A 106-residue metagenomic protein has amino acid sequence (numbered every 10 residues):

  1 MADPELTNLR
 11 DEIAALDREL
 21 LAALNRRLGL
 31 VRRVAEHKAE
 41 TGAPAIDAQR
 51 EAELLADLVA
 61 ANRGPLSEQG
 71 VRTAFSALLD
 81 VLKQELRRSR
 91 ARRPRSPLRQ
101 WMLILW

Functional and structural regions predicted by a protein language model:
M1-W106: Domain-level signature for soluble enzymes in the chorismate/prephenate branch of the shikimate pathway
